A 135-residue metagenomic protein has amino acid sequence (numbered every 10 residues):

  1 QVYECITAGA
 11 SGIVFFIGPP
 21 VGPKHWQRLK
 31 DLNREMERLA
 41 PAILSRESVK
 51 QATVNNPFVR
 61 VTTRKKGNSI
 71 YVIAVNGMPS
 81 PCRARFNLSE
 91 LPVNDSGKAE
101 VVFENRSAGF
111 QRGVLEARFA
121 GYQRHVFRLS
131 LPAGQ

Functional and structural regions predicted by a protein language model:
Q1-R34: Aromatic/acidic polysaccharide-binding cleft in carbohydrate-active enzymes
I17-G18, A74-N76, L88, F103 (+1 more regions): Active-site proximal loops enriched in glycine and acidic residues that flank catalytic Cys/His/Asp and coordinate
V21-H25, S80-C82, A108-G109: Flexible loop/turn segments at secondary-structure boundaries
V21-I70: Glycan-recognition and catalytic regions of carbohydrate-active enzymes
N55-V93: Carbohydrate-binding surface patches
S89-N105: Solvent-exposed beta-hairpin/edge-strand motifs
F110-Q135: C-terminal beta-strand-rich structural cap/linker in extracellular carbohydrate-active enzymes
